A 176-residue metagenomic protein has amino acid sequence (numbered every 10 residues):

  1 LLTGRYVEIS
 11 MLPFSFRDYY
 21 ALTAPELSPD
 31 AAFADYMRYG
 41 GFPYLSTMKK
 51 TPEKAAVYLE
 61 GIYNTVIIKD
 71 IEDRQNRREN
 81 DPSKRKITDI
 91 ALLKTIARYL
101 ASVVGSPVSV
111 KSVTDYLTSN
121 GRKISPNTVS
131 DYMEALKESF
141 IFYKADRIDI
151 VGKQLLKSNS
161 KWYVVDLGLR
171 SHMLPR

Functional and structural regions predicted by a protein language model:
L1-P107: Interdomain motor-coupling "hinge/lid" segment immediately C-terminal to the ATP-binding subdomain of NTP-driven enzymes
V57-R176: Accessory nucleic acid-recognition modules appended to NTPase machines
